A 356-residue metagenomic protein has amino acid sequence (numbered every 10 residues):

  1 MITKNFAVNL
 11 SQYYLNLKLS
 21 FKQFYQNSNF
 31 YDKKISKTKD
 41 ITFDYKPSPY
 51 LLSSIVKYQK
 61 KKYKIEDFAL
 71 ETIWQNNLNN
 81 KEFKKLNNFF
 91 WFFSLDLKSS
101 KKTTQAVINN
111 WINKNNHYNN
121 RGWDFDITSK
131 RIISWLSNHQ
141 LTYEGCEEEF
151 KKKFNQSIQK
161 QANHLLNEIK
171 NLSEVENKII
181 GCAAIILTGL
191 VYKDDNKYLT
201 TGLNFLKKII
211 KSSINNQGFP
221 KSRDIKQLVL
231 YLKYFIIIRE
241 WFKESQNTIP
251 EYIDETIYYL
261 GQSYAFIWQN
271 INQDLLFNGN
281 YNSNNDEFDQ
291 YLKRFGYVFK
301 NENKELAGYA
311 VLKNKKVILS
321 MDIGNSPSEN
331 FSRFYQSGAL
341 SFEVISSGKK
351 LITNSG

Functional and structural regions predicted by a protein language model:
M1-I73: Extreme N-terminal leader/anchor segments
L10, L17, F21, W111 (+5 more regions): Generic structural signal of hydrophobic/aromatic residues within well-ordered alpha-helices of folded domains
L51-S53, Y58-K60, L86, N272 (+2 more regions): Sequence-level motif detector for i,i+2 pairs with an aromatic at +2
Q59-Q75, E82-F83, T103-N110: Short alpha-helical hairpin
N76-N77, P327: Short alpha-helical segments and helix-capping/turn motifs at coil-helix boundaries
N80-I257: Aromatic-lined, polymer-binding surfaces characteristic of secreted/periplasmic polysaccharide-degrading enzymes
N215-S355: Carbohydrate-active enzyme catalytic cores, enriched for enzymes that act on polyanionic acidic polysaccharides
